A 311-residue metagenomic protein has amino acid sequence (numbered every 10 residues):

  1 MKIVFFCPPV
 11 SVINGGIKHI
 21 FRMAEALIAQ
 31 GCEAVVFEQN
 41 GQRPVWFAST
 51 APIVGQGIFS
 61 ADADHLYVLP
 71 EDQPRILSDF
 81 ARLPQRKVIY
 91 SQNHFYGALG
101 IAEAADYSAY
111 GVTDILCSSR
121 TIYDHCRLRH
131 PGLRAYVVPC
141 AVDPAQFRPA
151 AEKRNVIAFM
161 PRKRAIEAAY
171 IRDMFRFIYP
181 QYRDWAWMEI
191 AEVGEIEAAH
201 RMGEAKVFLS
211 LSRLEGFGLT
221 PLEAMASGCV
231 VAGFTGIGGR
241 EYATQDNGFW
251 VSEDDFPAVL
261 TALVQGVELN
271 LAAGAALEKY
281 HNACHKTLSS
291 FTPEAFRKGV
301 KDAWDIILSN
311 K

Functional and structural regions predicted by a protein language model:
M1-L66, I237-G239, G248-S252, S290-E294 (+1 more regions): N-terminal pre-catalytic "stem/leader" segment of glycosyltransferase-like enzymes
G16-H19, D124-E195: Conserved catalytic-core segment of nucleotide-activated headgroup transferases in glycan assembly
V35, G41-G111: Extended catalytic core of nucleotide-activated donor transferases of GT-like folds
A199, L222-A226, R240-E241: Short alpha-helical segment that forms part of, or immediately flanks, the ligand-binding pocket in carbohydrate-active
R213: Aromatic "clamp/platform" in nucleotide-sugar-dependent glycosyltransferases that forms part of the donor/acceptor
V230-G233: Short hydrophobic beta-strand element within catalytic cores of glycosyltransferases and related nucleotide-activated
E241-E268, E278: Change "using UDP/GDP/dTDP sugars" to "using nucleotide sugars
L271-L308: A charged, aromatic-enriched C-terminal amphipathic alpha-helix characteristic of glycosyltransferases across folds
